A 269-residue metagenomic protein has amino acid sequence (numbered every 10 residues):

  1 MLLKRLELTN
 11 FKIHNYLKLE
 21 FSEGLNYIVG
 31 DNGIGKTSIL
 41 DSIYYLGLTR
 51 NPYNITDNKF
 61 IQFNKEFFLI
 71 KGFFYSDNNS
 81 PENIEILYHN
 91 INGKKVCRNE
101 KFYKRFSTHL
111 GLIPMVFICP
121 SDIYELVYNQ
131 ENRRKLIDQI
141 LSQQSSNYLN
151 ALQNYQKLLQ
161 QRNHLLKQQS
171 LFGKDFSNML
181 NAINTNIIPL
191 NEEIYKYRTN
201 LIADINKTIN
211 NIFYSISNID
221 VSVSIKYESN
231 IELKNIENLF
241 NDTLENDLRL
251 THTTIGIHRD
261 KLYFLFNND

Functional and structural regions predicted by a protein language model:
M1-D31, Y45, N64, K174-D269: Conserved NTPase motor "head" modules and their coupling/switch loops across ABC/AAA+ ATPases, GTPases, and GHKL ATPases
N10, I39, F60, I70 (+3 more regions): Conserved RecA-like P-loop NTPase ATPase core
S22-K59, Q144: Phosphate-binding glycine-rich loops of NTP-binding sites
E23, I34, S38, I55 (+4 more regions): Generic alpha-helix structural propensity
L40, Y44, I61, I137-D138 (+4 more regions): Conserved protein kinase catalytic domain
L48-L126, Q130-N132, L141-Q144, Y148 (+2 more regions): Nucleotide-state sensing region of NTPase/ATPase domains
S107-M115, P120-T185, P189: A conserved P-loop NTPase coupling/switch region
